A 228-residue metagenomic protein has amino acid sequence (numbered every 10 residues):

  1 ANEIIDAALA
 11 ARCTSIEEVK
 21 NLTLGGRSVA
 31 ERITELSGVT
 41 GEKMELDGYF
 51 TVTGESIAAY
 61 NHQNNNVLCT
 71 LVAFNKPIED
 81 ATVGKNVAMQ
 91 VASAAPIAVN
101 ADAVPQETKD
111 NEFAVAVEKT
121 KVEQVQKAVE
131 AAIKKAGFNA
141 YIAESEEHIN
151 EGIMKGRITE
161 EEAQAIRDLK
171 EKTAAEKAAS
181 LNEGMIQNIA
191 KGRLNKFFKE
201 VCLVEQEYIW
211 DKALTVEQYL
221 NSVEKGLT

Functional and structural regions predicted by a protein language model:
A1-T228: N-terminal assembly/interaction segments in proteins that build large macromolecular machines
